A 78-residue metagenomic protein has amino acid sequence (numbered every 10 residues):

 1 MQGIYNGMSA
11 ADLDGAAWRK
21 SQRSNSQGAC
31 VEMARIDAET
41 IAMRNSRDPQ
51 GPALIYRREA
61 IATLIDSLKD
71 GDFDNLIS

Functional and structural regions predicted by a protein language model:
M1-C30: N-terminal first-folded block
N6-S9, L13-A16, Q50-P52, E59 (+1 more regions): Post-signal peptide N-terminal regions of Sec-secreted extracellular proteins
S21-E59, T63-D66: A short, structured beta-strand/loop element
